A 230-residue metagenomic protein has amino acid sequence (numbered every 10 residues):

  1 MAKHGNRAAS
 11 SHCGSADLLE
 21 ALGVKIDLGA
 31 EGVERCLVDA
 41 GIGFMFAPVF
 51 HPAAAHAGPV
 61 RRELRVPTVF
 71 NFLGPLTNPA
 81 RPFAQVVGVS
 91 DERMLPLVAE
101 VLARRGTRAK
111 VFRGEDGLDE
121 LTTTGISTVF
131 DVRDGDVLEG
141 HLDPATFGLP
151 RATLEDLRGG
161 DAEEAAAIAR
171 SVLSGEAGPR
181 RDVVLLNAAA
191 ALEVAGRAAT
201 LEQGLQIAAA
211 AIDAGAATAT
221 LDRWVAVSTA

Functional and structural regions predicted by a protein language model:
M1-G5, A9: Active-site cofactor/substrate anionic-group-binding motifs, chiefly glycine- and Lys/Arg-rich phosphate-binding loops
G5, E20-D27, G32-A230: Glycine-rich anion-binding loops and their surrounding alpha/beta cores
A8-D17, L37: FAD-binding core of FAD-dependent oxidoreductases, characterized by glycine-rich FAD pyrophosphate-binding loops
